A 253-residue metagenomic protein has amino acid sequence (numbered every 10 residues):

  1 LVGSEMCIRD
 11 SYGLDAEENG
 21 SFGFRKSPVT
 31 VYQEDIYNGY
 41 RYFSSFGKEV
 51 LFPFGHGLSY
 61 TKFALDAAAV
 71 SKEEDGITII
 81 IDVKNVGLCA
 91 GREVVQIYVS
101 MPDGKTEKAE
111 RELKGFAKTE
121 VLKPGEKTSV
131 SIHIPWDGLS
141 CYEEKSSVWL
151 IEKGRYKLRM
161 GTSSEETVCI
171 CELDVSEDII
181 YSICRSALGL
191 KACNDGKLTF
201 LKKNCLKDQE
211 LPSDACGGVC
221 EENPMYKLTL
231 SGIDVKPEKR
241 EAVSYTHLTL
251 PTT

Functional and structural regions predicted by a protein language model:
L1-D10, Y245-T252: Conserved small/polar residues in nucleotide/adenosyl-binding loops
S4-E5, R9-R92, Y98-S100, P124 (+4 more regions): Secreted, periplasmic, or luminal enzymes acting at the cell surface/secretory milieu
A64-A69, K114-K118, E144: Short structured motifs
R92-G115: The feature marks short-to-medium sequence segments in extracytoplasmic or secretory-pathway proteins
E107-C141: Intrinsically disordered, low-complexity Pro/Gly/Ser/Thr-rich segments with frequent PxxP/GP/PP motifs and embedded
G138-C141, S163-V168: Short acidic/polar inter-strand loop motif in beta-rich domains
G138-G154: Short glycine/proline/serine/threonine-rich loop/turn segments at secondary-structure transition edges
L206-L248: Low-complexity, intrinsically disordered regulatory segments enriched in Pro/Ser/Thr and acidic residues
